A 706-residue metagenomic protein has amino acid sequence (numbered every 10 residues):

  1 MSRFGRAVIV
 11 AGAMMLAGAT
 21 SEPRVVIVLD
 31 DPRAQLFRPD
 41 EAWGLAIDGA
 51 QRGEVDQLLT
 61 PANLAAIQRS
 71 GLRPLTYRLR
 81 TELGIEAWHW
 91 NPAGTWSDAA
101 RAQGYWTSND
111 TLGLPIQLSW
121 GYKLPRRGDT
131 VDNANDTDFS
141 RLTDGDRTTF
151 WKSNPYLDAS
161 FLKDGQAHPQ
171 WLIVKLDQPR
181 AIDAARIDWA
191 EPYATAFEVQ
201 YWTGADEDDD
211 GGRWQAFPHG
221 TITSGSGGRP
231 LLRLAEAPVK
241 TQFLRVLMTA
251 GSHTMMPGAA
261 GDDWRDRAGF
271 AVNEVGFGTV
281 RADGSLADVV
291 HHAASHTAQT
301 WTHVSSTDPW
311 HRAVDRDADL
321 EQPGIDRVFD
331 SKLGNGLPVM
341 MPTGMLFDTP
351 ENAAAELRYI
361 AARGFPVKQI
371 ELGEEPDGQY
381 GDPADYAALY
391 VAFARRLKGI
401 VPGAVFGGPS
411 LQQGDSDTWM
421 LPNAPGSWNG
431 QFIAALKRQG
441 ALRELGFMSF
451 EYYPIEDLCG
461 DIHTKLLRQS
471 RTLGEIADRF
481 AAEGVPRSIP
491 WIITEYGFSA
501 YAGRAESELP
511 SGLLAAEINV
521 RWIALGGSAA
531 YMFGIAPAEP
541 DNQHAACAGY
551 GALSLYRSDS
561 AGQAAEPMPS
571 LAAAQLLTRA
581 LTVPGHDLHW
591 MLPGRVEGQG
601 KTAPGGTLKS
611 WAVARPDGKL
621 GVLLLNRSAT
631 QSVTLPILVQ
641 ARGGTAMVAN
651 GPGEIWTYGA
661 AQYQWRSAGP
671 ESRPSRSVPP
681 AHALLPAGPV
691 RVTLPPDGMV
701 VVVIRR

Functional and structural regions predicted by a protein language model:
P32-K123, G276-I325, L333-D348, N352-A355 (+3 more regions): N-terminal substrate-binding region of glycoside hydrolase catalytic domains
H89-Q178, A190-Y193, G278-A287, S295: Disordered, acidic Ser/Thr/Pro-rich linker "stalks" and the adjacent N-terminal cap of the next globular domain
A167-P169, D177-A184, K240-Q242, D617-K619 (+1 more regions): Extended extracellular/luminal ectodomain segments enriched in beta-structured repeat modules
H168, E191-A282: Trp- and acidic/polar-enriched beta-sheet ligand-binding modules for extracellular glycan and matrix recognition
P350, E356, P383-R521, L525: Noncatalytic carbohydrate-binding groove/subsite architecture in carbohydrate-active enzymes
I493, G497-L608, P616: Aromatic/acidic polysaccharide-binding cleft in carbohydrate-active enzymes
K601-G651, I655-A660, D697-V703: Carbohydrate-binding surface patches
G644-P695: Acidic, Ser/Thr/Pro-rich beta/coil linker or hinge segments at domain junctions
